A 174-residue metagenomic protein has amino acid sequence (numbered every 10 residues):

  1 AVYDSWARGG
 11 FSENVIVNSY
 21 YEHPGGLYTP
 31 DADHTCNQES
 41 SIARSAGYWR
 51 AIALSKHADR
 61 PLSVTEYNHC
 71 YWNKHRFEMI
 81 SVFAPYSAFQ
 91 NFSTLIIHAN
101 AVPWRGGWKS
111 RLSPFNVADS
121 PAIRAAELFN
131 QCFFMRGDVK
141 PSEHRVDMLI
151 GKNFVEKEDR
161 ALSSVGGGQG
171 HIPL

Functional and structural regions predicted by a protein language model:
A1-Y71: Glycoside hydrolase catalytic-domain groove-lining segments
G25, W72-N73, W104-G107: Extracytoplasmic/secreted cell-surface and envelope-processing proteins
A51, V82-F83: A general structural detector for well-ordered alpha-helical segments in enzyme core domains, enriched
R60, M79, F92-S93: Structural beta-strand/beta-sheet cores of well-ordered domains, especially the beta-sheet scaffolds that support
H75-S81: Short, glycine/acidic-rich beta->alpha junctions
A88-L174: Aromatic- and carboxylate-lined catalytic core of secreted/periplasmic carbohydrate-active enzymes
